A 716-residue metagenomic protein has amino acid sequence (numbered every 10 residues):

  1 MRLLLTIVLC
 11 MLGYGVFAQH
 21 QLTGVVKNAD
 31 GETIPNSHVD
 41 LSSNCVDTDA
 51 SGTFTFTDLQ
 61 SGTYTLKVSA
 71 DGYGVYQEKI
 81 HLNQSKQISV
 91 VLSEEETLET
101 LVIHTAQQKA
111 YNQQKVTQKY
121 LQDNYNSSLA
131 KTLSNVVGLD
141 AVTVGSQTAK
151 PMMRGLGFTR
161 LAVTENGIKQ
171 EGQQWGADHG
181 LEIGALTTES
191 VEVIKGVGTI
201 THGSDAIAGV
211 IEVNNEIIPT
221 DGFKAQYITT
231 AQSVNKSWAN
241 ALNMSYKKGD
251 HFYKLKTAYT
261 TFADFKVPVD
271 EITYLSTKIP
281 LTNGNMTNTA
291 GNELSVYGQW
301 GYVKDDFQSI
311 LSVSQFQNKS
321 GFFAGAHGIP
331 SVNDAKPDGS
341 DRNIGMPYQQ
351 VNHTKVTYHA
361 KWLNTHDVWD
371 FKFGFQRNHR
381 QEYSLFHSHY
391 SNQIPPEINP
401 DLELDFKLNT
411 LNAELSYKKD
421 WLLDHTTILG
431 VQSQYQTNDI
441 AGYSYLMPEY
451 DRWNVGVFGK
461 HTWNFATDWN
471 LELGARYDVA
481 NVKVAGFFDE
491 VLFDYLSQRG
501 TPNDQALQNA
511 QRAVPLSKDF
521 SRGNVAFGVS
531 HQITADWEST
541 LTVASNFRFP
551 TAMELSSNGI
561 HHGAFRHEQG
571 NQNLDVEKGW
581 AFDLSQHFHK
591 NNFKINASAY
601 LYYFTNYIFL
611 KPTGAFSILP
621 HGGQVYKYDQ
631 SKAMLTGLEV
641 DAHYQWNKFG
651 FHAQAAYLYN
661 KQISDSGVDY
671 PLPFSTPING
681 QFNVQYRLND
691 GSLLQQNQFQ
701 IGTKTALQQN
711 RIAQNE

Functional and structural regions predicted by a protein language model:
A29-E32, H38, S69-Y73, N83-Q122 (+1 more regions): Short, acidic, small-residue-rich periplasmic hinge/interaction motif at the N-terminus of Gram-negative outer-membrane
T57, Y120, K131, I168-G196: Short acidic/polar hinge/loop motifs at secondary-structure boundaries that mediate gating or recognition
Q87-V91, L129-T132, A149-M152, T164 (+4 more regions): N-terminal periplasmic accessory domains that precede and gate Gram-negative outer-membrane beta-barrel machines
A130-G172, E189: Extracytoplasmic beta-strand/coil segments of soluble accessory domains associated with Gram-negative outer-membrane
E212, D221-G222, I228, Y246-G345: Periplasmic-side early beta-strands and strand-to-turn transitions of outer-membrane beta-barrels
S233, P337, D341-H359, L363 (+4 more regions): Outer-membrane beta-barrel signature, preferentially recognizing the C-terminal barrel domain of Gram-negative
T287-E293, F307-T365, W369, R377-L408 (+3 more regions): Flexible loop and strand-edge segments within Gram-negative outer membrane beta-barrel domains
S598-F604, I608, S617, H621-Q709: Gram-negative outer-membrane beta-barrel transporters
